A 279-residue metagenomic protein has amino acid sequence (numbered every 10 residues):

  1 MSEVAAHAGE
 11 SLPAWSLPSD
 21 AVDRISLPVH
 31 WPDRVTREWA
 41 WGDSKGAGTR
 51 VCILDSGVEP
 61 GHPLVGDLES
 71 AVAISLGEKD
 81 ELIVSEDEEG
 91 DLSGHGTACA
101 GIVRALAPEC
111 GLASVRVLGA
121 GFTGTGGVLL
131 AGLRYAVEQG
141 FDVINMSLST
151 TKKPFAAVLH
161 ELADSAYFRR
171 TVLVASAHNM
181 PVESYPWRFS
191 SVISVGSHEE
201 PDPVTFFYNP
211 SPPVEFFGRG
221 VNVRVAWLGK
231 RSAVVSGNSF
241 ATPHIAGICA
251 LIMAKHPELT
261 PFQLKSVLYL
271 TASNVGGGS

Functional and structural regions predicted by a protein language model:
E3-L106, C110, V225: Active-site core segment of subtilase-fold serine proteases
W39-G46, G124-N145, F155-T171, P181-S194 (+1 more regions): Mature extracellular/periplasmic domains of secretome proteins
E59, S75, L118, P201 (+3 more regions): Active-site/binding-pocket entry motifs
S85-T151, L270-V275: Subtilisin-like peptidase catalytic core
E88-T97, H178, A233-I245: Gly/Ser-rich catalytic serine loop of serine hydrolases
A113, V172-V174: Structural detector of well-ordered beta-strand residues that form the stable sheet scaffold of enzyme domains
S184-A254, E258, F262: Extracellular S/T/G-rich loop segment that most often corresponds to the catalytic His/Ser-adjacent loop
E258-S279: An often Trp-containing, charged/polar helix-loop segment at the C-terminal end of enzyme catalytic cores
